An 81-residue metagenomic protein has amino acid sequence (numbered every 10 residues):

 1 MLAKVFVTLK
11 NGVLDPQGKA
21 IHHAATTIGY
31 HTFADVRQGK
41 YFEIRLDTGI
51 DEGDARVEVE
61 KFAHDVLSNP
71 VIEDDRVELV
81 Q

Functional and structural regions predicted by a protein language model:
M1-N11, F42-E43: Short glycine-/aliphatic-rich beta-strand segments at the starts of folded cytosolic domains
F6-K10, D47-G49, V80: Solvent-exposed residues in well-ordered beta-strands and their adjoining turns, especially edge/terminal strands
G12-I28: Short amphipathic alpha-helix segments
L14-P16, I50-V57: Short, conserved charged micro-motifs
H31-R37: N-terminal glycine-rich anion-binding loops that anchor highly charged ligand groups
Q38-G49: Short, charge-patterned binding micro-sites
G53-Q81: C-terminal structural segments of small proteins and small subunits
